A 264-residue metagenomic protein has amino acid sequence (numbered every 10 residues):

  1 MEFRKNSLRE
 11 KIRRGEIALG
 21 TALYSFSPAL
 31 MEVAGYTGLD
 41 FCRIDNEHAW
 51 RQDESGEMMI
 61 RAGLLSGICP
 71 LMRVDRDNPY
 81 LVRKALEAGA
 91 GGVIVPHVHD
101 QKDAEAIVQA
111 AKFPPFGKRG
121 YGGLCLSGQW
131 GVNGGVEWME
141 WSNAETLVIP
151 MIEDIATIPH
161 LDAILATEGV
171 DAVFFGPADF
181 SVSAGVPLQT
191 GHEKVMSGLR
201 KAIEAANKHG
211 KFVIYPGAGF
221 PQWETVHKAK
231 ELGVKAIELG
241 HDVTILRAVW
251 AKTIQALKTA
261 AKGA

Functional and structural regions predicted by a protein language model:
M1-A22, N133-A144, K201-K208: N-terminal amphipathic alpha-helix/helix-capping segment at the start of soluble metabolic enzymes
I12-P28, L71-D75, T146-P159, F212-P221: Active-site mouth loops of central-metabolism enzymes
R14-L19, L39-D40, L64-P70, A90-G91 (+4 more regions): Short, well-ordered coil/turn segments that N-cap beta-strands
L30-M58, F175-E193: Glycine-rich, proline-tolerant flexible connector loops at the mouths of alpha/beta enzymes
E32, Y36, D77-G91, V95 (+3 more regions): Catalytic cores of alpha/beta
M59, Q101-G117, K230, V243-A264: C-terminal helical cap(s) of enzyme catalytic domains, especially alpha/beta-barrels
Y80, G92-E168: Conserved anion-binding
G92-A106, V173-V182, L232-T253: Glycine-rich phosphate-binding active-site loops on the catalytic face of alpha/beta enzymes
